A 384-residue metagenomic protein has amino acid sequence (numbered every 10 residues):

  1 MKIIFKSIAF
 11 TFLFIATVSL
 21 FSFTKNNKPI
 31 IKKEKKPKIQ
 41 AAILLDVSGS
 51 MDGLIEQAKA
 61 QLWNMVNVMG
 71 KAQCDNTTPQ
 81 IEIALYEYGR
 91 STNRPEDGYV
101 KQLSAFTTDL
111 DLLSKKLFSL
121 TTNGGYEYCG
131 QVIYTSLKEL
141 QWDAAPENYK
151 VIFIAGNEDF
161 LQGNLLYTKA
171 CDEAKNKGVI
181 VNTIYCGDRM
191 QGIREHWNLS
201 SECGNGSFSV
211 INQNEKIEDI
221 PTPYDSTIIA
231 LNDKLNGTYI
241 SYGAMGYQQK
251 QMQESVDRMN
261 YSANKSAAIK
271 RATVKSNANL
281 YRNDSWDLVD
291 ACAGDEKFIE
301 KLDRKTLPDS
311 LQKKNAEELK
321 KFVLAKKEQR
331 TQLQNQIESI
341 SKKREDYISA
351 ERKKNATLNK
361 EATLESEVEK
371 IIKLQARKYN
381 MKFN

Functional and structural regions predicted by a protein language model:
M1-P29: Bacterial Sec-dependent N-terminal signal peptides
L13-A16, T78, Y281: A generic structural signal for short, non-catalytic loop/turn and secondary-structure boundary residues
T24-E215, P223-D225, K297-E300, R304 (+6 more regions): Divalent cation-coordinating acidic motifs and surrounding scaffolds that mediate Ca2+/Mg2+/Mn2+/Zn2+-dependent binding
S201-E202, G206-I269: Glycine-rich, Lys/Arg-enriched anion-binding loops that position phosphate/diphosphate groups for phosphoryl
Q248-T306: Charge-patterned, long linear interaction tracts outside catalytic cores
